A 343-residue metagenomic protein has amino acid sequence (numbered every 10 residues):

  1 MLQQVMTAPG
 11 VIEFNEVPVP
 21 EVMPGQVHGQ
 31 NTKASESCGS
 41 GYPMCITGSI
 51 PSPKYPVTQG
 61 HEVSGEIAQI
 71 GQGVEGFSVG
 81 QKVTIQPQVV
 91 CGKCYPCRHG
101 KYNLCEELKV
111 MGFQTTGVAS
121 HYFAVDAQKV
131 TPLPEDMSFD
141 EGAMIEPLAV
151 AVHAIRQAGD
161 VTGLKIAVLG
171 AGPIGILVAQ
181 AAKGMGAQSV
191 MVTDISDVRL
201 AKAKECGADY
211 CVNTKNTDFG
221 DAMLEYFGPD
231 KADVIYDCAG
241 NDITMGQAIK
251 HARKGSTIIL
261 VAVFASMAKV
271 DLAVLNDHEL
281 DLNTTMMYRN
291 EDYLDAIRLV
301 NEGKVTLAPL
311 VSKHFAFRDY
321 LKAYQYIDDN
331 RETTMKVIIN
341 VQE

Functional and structural regions predicted by a protein language model:
Q3, G246-K250, N290-E343: C-terminal hydrophobic helical "lid"/dimerization subdomain of Rossmann-like NAD(P)H-dependent oxidoreductases
Q3-E21, C38-Q69, T84-I85, Y102-T116: N-terminal glycine-rich cofactor-binding segment
Q4, S64, T84, A167 (+4 more regions): Structural detector of well-ordered beta-strand residues that form the stable sheet scaffold of enzyme domains
P20-A34, G48-Y95, K129, P134-D136: Glycine-rich beta-strand-centered segment in the early N-terminal region that forms part of a ligand/cofactor-binding
C91-L169: NAD(P)H dinucleotide-binding glycine-rich loop of Rossmann-like/cofactor-binding domains, especially the beta1-alpha1
M137-N216, D221: Mid-domain Rossmann-like dinucleotide-binding core that forms the NAD(H)/NADP(H) cofactor-binding site
A158-T162, A201, C206-D281, L321: Glycine-rich cofactor phosphate-binding loops and adjacent beta1-alpha1 units of small-molecule cofactor enzyme domains
I195-S196, F264, Y288: Residues in the short beta-alpha loop(s) of Rossmann-like NAD(P)-binding domains
